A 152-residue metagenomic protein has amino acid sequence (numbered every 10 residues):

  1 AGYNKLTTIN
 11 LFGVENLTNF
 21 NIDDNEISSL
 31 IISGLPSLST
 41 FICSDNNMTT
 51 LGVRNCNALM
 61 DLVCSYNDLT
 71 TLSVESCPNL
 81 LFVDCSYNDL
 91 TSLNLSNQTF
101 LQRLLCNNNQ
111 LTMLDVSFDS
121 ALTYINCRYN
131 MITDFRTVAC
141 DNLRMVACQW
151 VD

Functional and structural regions predicted by a protein language model:
A1, I9, T18-I22, S39-C43 (+5 more regions): Conserved hydrophobic beta-strand positions in leucine-rich repeat
N4, I22-N25, N46, N67 (+4 more regions): Consensus "Asn ladder" position of solenoid repeat domains
K5, I32, N47, S73-S76 (+2 more regions): Intrinsic-disorder/low-complexity detector
L6, L17, I27, L38-S39 (+10 more regions): Conserved hydrophobic position(s) of the canonical leucine-rich repeat
L11, I32, L95, F100 (+3 more regions): Negatively charged
Y124-D152: Leucine-rich solenoid repeat scaffolds
